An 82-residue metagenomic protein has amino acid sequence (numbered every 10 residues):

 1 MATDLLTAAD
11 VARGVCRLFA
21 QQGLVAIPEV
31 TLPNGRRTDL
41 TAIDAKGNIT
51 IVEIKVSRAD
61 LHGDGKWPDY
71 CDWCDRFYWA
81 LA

Functional and structural regions predicted by a protein language model:
M1, N48-K55: N-terminal short leaders/motifs
M1-T31: Acidic-basic catalytic patches of nuclease active cores, encompassing PD-(D/E)XK and other metal-cofactor nuclease
V11, R36, H62-K66: Amphipathic coiled-coil/heptad-repeat helices and related helical stalk/stem segments that mediate oligomerization
Q22-L24, G47, D72-R76: Short glycine/proline-enriched coil/turn segments at helix->beta-strand junctions
E29-T31, E53-D60: Short, flexible loop segments at the rims of nucleotide/cofactor-binding pockets, characterized by
V30-T31, L40-A42, K66-D69: Short, flexible, glycine/charge-rich loop motifs used to bind or transfer phosphoryl groups or to couple energy/partner
N34, T38-I51: Active-site beta-strand-loop-beta-strand hairpin of nuclease catalytic cores that positions key catalytic residues
V56-A82: Catalytic cores of nucleic-acid endonucleases
